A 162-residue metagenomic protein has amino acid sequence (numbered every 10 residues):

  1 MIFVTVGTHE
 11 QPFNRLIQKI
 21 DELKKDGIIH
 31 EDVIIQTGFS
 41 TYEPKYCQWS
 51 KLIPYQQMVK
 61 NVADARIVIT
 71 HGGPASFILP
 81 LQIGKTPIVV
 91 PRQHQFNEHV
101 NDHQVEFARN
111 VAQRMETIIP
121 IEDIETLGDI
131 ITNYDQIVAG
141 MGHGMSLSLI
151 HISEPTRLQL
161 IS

Functional and structural regions predicted by a protein language model:
M1-S153: Nucleotide-activated sugar donor-binding and catalytic core shared by glycosyltransferases and related lipid-linked
I150-S162: Single conserved hydrophobic/aromatic residue that forms the stacking wall/gate of nucleotide- or nucleobase-binding
